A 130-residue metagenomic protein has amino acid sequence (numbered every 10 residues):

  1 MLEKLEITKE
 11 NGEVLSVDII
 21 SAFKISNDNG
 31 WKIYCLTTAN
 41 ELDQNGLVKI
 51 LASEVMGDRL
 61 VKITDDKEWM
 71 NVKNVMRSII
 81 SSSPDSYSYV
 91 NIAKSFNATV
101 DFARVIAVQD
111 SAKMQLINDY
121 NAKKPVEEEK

Functional and structural regions predicted by a protein language model:
M1-W31: Short, charged/polar N-terminal "headpieces" of proteins
I7, S53, V108, L116-N118: Generic detector of low-complexity/intrinsically disordered segments and short hydrophobic N-terminal stretches
I20-T64: Basic, polyanion-binding surface patches
G57-S111: Acidic, low-complexity intrinsically disordered segments
N97-A98, S111-K130: Short acidic DE-rich linear segments
